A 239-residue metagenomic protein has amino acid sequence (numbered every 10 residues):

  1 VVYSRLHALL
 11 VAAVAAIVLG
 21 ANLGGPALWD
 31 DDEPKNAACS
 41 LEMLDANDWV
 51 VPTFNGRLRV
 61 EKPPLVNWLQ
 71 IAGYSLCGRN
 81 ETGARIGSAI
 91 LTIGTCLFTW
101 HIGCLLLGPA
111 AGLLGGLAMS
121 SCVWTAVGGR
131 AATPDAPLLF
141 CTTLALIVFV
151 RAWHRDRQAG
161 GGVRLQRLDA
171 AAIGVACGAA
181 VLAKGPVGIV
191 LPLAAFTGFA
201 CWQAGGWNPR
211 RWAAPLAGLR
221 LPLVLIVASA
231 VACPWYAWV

Functional and structural regions predicted by a protein language model:
V2-V239: Membrane-integral, polyisoprenol-dependent glycosyltransferases of the GT-C/oligosaccharyltransferase superfamily
